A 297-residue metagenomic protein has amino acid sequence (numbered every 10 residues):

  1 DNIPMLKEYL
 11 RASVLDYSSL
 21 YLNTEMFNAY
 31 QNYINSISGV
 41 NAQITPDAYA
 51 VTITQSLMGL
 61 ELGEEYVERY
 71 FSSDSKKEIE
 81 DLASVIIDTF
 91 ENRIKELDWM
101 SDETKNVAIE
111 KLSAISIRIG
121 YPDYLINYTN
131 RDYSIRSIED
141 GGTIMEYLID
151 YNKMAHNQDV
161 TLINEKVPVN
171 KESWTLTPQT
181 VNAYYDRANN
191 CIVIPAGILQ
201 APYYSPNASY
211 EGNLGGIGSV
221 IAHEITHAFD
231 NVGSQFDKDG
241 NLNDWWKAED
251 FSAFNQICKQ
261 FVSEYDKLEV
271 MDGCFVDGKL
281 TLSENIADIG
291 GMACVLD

Functional and structural regions predicted by a protein language model:
D1-D81, V85, P122: Noncatalytic, helix-rich "gating/capping" subdomain that lines the substrate-entry/channel surface of large enzyme
E80-G218, I225-D297: Zinc-dependent metallohydrolase catalytic domains
